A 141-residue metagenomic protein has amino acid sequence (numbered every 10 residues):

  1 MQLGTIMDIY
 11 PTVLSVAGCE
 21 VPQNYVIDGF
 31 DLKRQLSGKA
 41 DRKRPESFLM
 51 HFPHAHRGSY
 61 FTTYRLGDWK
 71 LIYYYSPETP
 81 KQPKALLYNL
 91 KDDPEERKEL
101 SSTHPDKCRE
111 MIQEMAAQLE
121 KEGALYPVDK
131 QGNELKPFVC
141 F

Functional and structural regions predicted by a protein language model:
Q2, M7-L90, V139-F141: C-terminal cap/loop subdomain of S1 sulfatases and analogous C-terminal strand-loop tails that border
I9, L66, S76-K84, L90-F141: Long, internal low-complexity/basic segments
